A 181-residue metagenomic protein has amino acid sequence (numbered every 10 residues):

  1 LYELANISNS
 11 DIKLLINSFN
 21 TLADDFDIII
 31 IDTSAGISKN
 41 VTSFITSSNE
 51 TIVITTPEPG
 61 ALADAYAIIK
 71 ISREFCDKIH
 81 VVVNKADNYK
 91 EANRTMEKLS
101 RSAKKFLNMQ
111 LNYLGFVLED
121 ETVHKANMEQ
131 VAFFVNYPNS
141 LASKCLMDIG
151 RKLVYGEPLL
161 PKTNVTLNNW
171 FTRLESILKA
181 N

Functional and structural regions predicted by a protein language model:
L1-D24, N127-E129: P-loop/Walker-type NTP enzyme "switch/lid" segment
I16-D25, S38-G60: Inter-motif core of Ras-like GTPase G domains
I16-F19, L62-K78: Conserved C-terminal guanine-recognition region of P-loop GTPase G domains, centered on the G4
T56-P57, I79-R94, F116-V123, N136-P138: G-domain G4 guanine-recognition motif of GTPases
L107-F134, C145-D148: Beta-strand-loop-alpha "switch" segments that mediate conformational coupling across diverse proteins
A132-N181: NTP-binding/hydrolysis catalytic cores, primarily Walker-type P-loop NTPases
